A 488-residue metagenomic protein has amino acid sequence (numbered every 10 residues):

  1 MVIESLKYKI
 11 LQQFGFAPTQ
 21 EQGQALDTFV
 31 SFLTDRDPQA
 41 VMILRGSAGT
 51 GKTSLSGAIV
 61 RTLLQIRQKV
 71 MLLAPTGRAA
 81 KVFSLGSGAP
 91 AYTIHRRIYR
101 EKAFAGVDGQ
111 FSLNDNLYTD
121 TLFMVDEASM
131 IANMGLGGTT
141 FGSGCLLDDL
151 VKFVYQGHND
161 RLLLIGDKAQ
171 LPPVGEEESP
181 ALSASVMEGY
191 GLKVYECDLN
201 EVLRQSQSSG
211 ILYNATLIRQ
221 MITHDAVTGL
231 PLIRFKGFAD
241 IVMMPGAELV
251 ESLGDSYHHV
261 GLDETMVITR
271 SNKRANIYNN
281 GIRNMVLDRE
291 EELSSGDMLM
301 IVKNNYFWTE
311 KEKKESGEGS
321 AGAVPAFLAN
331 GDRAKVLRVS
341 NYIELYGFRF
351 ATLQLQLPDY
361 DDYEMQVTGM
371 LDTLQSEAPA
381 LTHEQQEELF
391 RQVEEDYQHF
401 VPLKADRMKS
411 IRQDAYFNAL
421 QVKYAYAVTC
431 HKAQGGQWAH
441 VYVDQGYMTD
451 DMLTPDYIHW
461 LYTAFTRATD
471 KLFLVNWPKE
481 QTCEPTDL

Functional and structural regions predicted by a protein language model:
V2-A40: Conserved pre-motif I regulatory segment
I3, A25-V30, D37, Y155-D160 (+2 more regions): Conserved helicase motor core of P-loop NTPases
P18, L72, V267: Conserved SAM-binding loop
Q22, T76, S271, G435: Short, conserved phosphate/pyrophosphate- and ester-handling motifs at nucleotide-, phospho-/glycolipid
L26-D27, S31, R36, A40-V227: ASCE P-loop NTPase helicase motor core
L72, N114-D115, Y257, P325-L328 (+3 more regions): Replace "in large, NTP-powered and nucleic-acid-processing enzymes" with "in large, NTP-powered factors and other
G88, I282-V286, I458-Y462: Short, solvent-exposed amphipathic alpha-helical segments in soluble enzyme and RNA/protein-processing domains
D332, L345-L488: C-terminal accessory regions
